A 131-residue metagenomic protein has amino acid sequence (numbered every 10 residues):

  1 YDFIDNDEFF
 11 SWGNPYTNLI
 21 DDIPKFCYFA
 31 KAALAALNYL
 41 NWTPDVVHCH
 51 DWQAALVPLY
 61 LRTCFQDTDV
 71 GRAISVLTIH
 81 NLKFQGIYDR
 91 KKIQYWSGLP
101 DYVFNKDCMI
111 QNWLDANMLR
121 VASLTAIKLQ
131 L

Functional and structural regions predicted by a protein language model:
Y1-L131: Catalytic cores of nucleotide-sugar-dependent glycosyltransferases that transfer UDP/GDP/TDP-activated
